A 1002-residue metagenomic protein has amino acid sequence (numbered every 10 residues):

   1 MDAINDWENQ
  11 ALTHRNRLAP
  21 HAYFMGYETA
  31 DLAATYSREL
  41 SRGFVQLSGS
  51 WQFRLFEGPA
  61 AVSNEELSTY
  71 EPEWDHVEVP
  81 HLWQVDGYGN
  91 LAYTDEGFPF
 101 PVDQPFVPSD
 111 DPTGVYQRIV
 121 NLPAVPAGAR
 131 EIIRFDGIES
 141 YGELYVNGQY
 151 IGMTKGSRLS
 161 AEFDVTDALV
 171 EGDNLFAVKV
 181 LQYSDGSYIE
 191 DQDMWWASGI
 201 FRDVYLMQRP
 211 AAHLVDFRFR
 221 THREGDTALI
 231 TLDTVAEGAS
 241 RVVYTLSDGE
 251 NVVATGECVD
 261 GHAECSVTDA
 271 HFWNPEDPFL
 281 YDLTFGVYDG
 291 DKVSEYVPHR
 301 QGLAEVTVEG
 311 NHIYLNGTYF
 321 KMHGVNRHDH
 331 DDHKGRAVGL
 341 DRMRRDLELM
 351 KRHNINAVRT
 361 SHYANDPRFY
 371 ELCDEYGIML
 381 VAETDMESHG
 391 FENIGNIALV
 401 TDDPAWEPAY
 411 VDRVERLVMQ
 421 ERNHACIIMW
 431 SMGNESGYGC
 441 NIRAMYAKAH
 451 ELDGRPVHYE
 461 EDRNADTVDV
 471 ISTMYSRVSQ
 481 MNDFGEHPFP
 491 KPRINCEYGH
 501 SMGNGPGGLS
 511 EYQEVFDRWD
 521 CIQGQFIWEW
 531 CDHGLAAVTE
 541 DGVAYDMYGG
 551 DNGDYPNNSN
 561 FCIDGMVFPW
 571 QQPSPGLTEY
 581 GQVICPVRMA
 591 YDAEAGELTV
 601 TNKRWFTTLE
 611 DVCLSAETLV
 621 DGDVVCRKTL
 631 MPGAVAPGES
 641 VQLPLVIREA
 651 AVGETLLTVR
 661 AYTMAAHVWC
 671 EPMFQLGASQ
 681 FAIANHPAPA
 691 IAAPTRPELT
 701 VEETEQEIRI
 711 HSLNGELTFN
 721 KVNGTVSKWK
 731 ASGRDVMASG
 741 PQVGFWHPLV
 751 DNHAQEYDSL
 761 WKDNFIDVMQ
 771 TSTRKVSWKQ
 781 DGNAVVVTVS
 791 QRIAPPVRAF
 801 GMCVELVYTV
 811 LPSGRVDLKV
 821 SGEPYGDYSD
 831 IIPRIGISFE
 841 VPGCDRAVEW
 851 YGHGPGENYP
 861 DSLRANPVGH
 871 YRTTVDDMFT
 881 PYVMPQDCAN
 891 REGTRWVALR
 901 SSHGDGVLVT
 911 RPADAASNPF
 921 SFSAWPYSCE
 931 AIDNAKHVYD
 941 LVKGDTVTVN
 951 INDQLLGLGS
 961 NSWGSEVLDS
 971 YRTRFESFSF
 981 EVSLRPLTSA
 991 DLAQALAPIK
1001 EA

Functional and structural regions predicted by a protein language model:
M1-E39, V79, D86, T94 (+4 more regions): Extended substrate-binding grooves/exosites of carbohydrate-active enzymes
D2-E8, L12-R17, S37-R38, Q52-F56 (+7 more regions): Accessory beta-strand-rich segments of carbohydrate-active enzymes
D2-G26, Y36-R38, I151-G152, L175-Q208 (+5 more regions): Glycine/proline-rich low-complexity spacer/linker segments in large multi-domain proteins
L82-V85, N90, G97-F106, K155-S157 (+9 more regions): An acidic-aromatic loop/edge-strand motif
Q84-G87, T94, G137, Q182 (+4 more regions): Beta-strand/loop-rich accessory regions of lumenal/periplasmic or secreted enzymes, predominantly carbohydrate-active
D167-D173, D233-E309, A651-E703: Extended acidic/polar, glycine-enriched regions that form or flank non-catalytic beta-rich accessory modules
A211-G238, S574-V612, A692-Q706, V820: Surface beta-strand/loop "capping" patches
D260-D269, G622-V652: Intrinsically disordered, low-complexity Pro/Gly/Ser/Thr-rich segments with frequent PxxP/GP/PP motifs and embedded
